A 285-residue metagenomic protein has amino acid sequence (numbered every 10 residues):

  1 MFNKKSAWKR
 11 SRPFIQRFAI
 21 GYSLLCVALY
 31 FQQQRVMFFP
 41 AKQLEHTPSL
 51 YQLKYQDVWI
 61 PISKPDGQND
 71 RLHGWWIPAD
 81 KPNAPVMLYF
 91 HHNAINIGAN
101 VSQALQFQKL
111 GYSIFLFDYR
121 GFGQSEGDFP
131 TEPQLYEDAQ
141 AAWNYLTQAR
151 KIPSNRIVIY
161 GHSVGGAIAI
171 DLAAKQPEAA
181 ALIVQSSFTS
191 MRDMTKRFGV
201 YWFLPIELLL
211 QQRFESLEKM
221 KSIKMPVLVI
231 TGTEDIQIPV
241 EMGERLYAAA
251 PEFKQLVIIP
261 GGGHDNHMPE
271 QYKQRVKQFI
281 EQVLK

Functional and structural regions predicted by a protein language model:
F14-K64: An N-terminal hydrophobic leader/cap segment in hydrolases
P65-L146, N155: Membrane-embedded segments
Q103, S216, M225, P239-A248: Short alpha-helix in the alpha/beta-hydrolase fold that links the catalytic acid
I152-S163: Alpha/beta-hydrolase fold nucleophile elbow
S222-K224, V229-T231, D235: Short beta-strand/loop motif that positions the catalytic acidic residue of the alpha/beta-hydrolase fold
T233-I238, D265-N266: Acidic catalytic loop of the alpha/beta-hydrolase fold
E244-D265: Catalytic histidine neighborhood in serine/cysteine hydrolases with alpha/beta-hydrolase-type architecture
H267-Q282: Post-His helix in hydrolase/transferase enzymes
